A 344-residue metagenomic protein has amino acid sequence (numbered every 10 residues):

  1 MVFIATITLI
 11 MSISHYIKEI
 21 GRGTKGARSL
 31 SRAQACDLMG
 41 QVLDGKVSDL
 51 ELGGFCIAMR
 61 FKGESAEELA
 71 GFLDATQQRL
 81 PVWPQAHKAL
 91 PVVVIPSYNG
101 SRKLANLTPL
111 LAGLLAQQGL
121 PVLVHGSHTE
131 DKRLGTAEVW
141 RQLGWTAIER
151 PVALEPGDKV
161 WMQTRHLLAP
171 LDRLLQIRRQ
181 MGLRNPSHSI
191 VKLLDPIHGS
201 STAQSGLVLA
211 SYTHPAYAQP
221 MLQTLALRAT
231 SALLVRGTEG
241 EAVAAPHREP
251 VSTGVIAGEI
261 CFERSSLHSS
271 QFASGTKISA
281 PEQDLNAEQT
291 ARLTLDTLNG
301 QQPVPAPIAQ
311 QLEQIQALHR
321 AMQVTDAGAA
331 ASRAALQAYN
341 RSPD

Functional and structural regions predicted by a protein language model:
T6-L104, A116-V122, T276-P281, A291-P303 (+2 more regions): Acidic, glycine/proline-rich low-complexity segments that act as flexible tails and inter-domain linkers
A27, G100-S101, H125-T129, M162-H166 (+1 more regions): Glycine- and other small-residue-rich loops at beta-strand/loop junctions that grip anionic moieties
F55, W140, V191, L312: Residue-level signal for inorganic ion chemistry
L73-N99, P151-L174, H268-S270: Self-splicing inteins and homing endonuclease
L90-L154, V160: A generic, well-ordered mixed alpha/beta core segment in the N-terminal half of proteins
R150-Y212: Phosphate/diphosphate-binding glycine-rich loops and adjacent basic-rich segments that engage nucleotide
Q204-A244: Glycine-rich ThDP/TPP pyrophosphate-binding loop and its adjacent helix/strand module within ThDP-dependent enzymes
G258-Q316: A hydrophobic, small-residue-rich beta->alpha segment in the mid-to-C-terminal subdomain of diverse proteins
